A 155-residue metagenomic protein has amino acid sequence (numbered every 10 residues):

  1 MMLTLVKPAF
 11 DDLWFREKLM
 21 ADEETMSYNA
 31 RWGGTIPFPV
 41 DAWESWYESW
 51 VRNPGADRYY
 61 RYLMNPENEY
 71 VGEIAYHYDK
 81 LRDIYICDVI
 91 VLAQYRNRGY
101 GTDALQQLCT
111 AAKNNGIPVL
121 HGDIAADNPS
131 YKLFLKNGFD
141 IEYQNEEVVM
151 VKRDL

Functional and structural regions predicted by a protein language model:
M1-V40, E44: A short, well-structured alpha-helix characteristic of acyl/acetyltransferase catalytic modules
F15, I86, I90, D103-A104 (+1 more regions): Amphipathic alpha-helical recognition patches that constitute DNA-binding helices
I36-I86, L92-Q94, N145: Acetyl-CoA-dependent GNAT
Y95, G99-Q107: Conserved acetyl-CoA pyrophosphate-binding loop and the N-cap/start of the following alpha-helix in GNAT-like
T102, A126-Y143: Conserved active-site alpha-helix within GNAT-family acetyltransferase domains
N114-A125: Conserved GNAT acetyl-CoA-binding A-motif
A125-D127, E142-L155: C-terminal "cap" of GNAT-fold acetyltransferases
